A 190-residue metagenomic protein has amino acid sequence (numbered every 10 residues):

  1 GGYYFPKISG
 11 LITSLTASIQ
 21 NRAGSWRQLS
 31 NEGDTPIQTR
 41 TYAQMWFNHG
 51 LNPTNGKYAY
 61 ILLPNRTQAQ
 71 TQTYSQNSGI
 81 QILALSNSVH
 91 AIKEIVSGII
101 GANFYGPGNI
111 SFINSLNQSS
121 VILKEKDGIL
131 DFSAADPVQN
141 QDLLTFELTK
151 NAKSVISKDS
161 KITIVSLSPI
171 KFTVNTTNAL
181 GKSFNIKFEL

Functional and structural regions predicted by a protein language model:
G1-V96, I100-F104: C-terminal (or distal) subdomains of carbohydrate-active enzymes
L63-L190: Non-catalytic terminal regions with compositionally biased, polar/charged low complexity
